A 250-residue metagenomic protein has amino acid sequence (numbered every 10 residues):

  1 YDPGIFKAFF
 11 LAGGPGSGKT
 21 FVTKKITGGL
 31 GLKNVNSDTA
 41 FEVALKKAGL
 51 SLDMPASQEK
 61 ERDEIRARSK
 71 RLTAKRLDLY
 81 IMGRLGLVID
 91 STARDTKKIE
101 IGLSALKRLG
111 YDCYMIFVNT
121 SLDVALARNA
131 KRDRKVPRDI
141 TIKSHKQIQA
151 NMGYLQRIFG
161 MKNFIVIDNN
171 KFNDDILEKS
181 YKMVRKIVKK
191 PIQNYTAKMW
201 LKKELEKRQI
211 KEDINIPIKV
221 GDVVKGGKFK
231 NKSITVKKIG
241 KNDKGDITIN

Functional and structural regions predicted by a protein language model:
Y1-F6, Y80-I81: Phosphate-binding P-loop
G14-P15: The conserved Walker
G18: Conserved glycine(s) of the Walker
F21-L85, K97: Conserved substrate/cofactor phosphate-moiety recognition/catalytic segment in nucleotide-dependent phosphotransferases
K107-R128: Conserved phosphate-donor/acceptor-positioning beta-strand/loop module used by diverse small-molecule
D123-I210: Conserved GTP-binding G-domain of TRAFAC-class P-loop NTPases and closely related GTPase folds
K211-V223: Mixed-charge, Lys/Arg-rich low-complexity intrinsically disordered regions
G226-N250: Basic/aromatic-rich interaction segments and small domains that mediate binding to polyanionic partners
